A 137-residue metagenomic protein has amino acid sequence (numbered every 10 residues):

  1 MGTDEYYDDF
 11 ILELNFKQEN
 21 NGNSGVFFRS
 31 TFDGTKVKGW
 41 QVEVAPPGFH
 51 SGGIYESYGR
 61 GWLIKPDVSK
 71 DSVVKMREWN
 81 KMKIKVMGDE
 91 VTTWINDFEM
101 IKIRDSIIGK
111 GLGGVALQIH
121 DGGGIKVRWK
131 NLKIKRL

Functional and structural regions predicted by a protein language model:
M1-L137: Carbohydrate-interacting regions of secretory-pathway proteins
